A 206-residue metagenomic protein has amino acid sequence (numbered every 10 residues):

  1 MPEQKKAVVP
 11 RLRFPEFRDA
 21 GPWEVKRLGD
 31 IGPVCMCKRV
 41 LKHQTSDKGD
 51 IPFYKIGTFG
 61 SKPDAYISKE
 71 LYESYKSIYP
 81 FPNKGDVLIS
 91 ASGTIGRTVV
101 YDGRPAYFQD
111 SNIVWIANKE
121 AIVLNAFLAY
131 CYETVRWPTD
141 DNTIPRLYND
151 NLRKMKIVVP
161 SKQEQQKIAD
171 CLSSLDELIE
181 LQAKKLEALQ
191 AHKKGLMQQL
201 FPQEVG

Functional and structural regions predicted by a protein language model:
M1-P22, K184-G206: Short amphipathic coiled-coil heptad-repeat segments
L12-E16, I168-I179, F201: Hydrophobic structural patches
R13-K38, V159-K162: Non-catalytic DNA-recognition/assembly elements of restriction-modification systems
R27-P33, G103-A106, S111-V159: Basic, amphipathic alpha-helical recognition segments used for DNA target recognition
G29-G32, L41-S74, N83: DNA target-recognition patches
K55-I56, Y66, Y72-E133: A short beta-sheet element
